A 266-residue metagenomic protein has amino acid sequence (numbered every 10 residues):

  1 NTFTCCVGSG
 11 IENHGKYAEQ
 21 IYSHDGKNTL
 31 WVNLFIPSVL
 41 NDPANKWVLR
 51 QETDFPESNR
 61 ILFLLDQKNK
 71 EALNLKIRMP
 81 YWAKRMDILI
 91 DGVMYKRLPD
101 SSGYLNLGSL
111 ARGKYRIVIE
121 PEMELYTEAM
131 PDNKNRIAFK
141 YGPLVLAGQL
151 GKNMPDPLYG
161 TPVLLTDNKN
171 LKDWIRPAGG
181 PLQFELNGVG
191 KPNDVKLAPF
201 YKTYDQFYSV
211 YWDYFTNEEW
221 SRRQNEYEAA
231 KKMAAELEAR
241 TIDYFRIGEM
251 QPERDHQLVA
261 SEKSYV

Functional and structural regions predicted by a protein language model:
N1-L64, D100, E120-V266: C-terminal beta-rich recognition modules with glycine/proline-rich loops and embedded aromatic residues
P56, K68-K70, D100, L110-R112: Surface-exposed coil/turn segments at beta-strand junctions on protein surfaces, enriched
N59-I61, L73, K84, G103-L105 (+1 more regions): Residue-level marker for the onset of beta-strands and adjacent loop->beta junctions in well-ordered domains
I61-F63, L73-I77, A111-P121: Short, well-structured beta-strand segments within conserved domains
D66, R78-P80, L89-D91, E120-E122: Generic beta-strand/beta-sheet core signal
K70, M79-K84: Short proline/glycine-enriched turn/loop motifs at strand-loop junctions of beta-rich domains
A83-G108, T127-D132: Solvent-exposed beta-strand/loop surfaces of large extracellular or lumenal domains
R85, K114-R116, V145: Structural motif
